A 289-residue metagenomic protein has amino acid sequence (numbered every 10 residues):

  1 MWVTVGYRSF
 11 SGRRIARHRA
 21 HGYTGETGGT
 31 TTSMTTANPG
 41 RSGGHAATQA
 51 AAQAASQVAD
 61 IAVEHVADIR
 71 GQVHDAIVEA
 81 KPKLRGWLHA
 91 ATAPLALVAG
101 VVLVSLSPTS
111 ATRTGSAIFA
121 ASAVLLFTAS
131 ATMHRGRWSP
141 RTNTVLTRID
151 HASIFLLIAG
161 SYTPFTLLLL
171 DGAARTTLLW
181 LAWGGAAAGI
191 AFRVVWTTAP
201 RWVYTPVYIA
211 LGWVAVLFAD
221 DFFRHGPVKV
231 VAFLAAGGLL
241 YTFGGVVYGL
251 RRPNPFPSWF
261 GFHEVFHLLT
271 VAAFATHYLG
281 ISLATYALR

Functional and structural regions predicted by a protein language model:
V5-Y7, G29: Compositionally biased, low-complexity segments
Y7-F10, Y23: Aromatic (phenylalanine/tyrosine) cluster motif
R14, H18, Y23, G28-R289: Multi-pass alpha-helical transmembrane bundles in non-GPCR membrane proteins that perform intramembrane catalysis
